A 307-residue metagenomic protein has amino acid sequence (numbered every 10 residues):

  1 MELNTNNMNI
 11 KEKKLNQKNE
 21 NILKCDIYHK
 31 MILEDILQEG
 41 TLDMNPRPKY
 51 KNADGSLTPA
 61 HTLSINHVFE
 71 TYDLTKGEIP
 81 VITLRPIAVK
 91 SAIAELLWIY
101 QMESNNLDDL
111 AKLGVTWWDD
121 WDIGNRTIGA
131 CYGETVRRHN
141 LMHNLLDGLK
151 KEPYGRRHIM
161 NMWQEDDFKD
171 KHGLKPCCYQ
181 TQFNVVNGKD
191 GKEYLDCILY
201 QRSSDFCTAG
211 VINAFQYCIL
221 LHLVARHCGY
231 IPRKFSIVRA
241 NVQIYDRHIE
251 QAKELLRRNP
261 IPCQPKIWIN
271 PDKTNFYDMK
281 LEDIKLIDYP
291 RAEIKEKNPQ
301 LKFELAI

Functional and structural regions predicted by a protein language model:
E2-I307: Terminal, non-catalytic protein-protein interaction segments that mediate quaternary/complex assembly
